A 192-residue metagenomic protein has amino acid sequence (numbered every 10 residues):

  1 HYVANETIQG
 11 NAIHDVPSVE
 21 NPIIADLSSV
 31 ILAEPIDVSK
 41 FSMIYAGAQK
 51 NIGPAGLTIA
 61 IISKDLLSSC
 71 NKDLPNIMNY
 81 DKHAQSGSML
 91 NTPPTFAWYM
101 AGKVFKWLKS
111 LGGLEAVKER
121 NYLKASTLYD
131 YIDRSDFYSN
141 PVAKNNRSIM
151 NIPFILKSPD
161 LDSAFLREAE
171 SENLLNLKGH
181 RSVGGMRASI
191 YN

Functional and structural regions predicted by a protein language model:
H1-I31: Active-site phosphate-binding strand-loop segment of PLP-dependent enzymes
Y2-E6, L27-S28, E34, G47-Q49 (+2 more regions): Fold-independent oxyanion-binding glycine-rich loops and adjacent beta-strand/coil segments at enzyme active sites
T7-A12, I31-P35, I52-A55, S68-S69: Short, well-ordered, mixed-charge alpha-helical segments that flank or form enzyme active sites
D15-S18, P35-S39, K50-P54, K144-N145 (+1 more regions): Solvent-exposed alpha-helices and their adjacent loops that cap or buttress functional pockets in soluble metabolic
I24, V38-Q49: Conserved active-site segment immediately N-terminal to the catalytic lysine that forms the internal aldimine
A48-Y129, A143: Active-site C-terminal subdomain of aminotransferase-like
Y138-A169: Conserved PLP-binding catalytic core of the aspartate aminotransferase-like
I152-S158, L174-N192: Conserved PLP-binding active-site segment of the aspartate aminotransferase-like
